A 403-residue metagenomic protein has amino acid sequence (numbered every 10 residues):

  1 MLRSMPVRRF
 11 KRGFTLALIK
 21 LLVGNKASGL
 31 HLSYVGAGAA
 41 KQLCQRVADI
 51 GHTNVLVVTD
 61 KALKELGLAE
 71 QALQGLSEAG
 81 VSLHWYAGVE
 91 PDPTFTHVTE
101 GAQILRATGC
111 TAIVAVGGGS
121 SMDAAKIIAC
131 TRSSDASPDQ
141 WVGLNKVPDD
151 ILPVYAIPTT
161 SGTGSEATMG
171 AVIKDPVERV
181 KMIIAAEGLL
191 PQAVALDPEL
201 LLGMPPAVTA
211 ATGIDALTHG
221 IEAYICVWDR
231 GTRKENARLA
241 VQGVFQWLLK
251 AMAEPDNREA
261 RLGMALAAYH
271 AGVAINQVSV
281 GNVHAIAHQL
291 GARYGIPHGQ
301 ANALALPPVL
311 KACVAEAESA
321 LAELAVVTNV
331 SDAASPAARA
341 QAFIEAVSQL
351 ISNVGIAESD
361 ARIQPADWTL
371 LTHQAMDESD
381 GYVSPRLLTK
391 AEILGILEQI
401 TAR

Functional and structural regions predicted by a protein language model:
M1-W85, R403: An N-terminal, well-structured beta->alpha segment
L56, K64-A136, K250-R261: N-terminal small/polar loop signature for handling phosphorylated ligands or for N-terminal nucleophile
T96-E199: Glycine/threonine-rich beta-strand-loop-alpha-helix active-site module that forms ligand/phosphate-binding
G162, Y269-N302, E378-V383: Glycine-rich phosphate/pyrophosphate-binding beta-alpha loops
G170-V278: Carboxylate- and glycine-rich phosphate/diphosphate-binding segment that chelates Mg2+/Mn2+
R293-L370, R403: Gly/Pro-rich interdomain helix-loop hinge
D367-R403: Short, amphipathic C-terminal "tail helix"
